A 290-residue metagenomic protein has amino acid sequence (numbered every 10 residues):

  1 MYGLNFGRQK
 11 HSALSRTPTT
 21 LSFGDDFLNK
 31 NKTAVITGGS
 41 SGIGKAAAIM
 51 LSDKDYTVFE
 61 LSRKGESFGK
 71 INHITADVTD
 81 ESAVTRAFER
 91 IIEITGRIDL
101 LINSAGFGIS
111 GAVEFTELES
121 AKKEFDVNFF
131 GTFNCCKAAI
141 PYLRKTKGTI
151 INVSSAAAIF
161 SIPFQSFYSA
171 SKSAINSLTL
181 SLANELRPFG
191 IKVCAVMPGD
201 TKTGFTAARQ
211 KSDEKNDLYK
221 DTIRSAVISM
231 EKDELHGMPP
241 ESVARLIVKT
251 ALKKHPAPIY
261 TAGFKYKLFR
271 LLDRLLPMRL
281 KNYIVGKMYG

Functional and structural regions predicted by a protein language model:
S40, A48: N-terminal Rossmann NAD(P)H-binding glycine-rich loop of SDR-like oxidoreductase domains
K54-G69: Conserved glycine-rich Rossmann-like NAD(P)H-binding loop of the short-chain dehydrogenase/reductase
A76-R86, L118: The beta1-alpha1 cofactor-binding region of Rossmann-like NAD(H)/NADP(H)-dependent oxidoreductases
A112-V113, E117-K122: Substrate-binding pocket helix/loop in short-chain dehydrogenase/reductase
C136, S171-A174: Active-site helix of classical SDR
S155: Residue(s) in the substrate-gating loop at a strand-loop-helix junction that position the organic substrate next
R187-E234: C-terminal beta-strand-loop-alpha-helix "lid" module of Rossmann-like NAD(P)-dependent dehydrogenases
